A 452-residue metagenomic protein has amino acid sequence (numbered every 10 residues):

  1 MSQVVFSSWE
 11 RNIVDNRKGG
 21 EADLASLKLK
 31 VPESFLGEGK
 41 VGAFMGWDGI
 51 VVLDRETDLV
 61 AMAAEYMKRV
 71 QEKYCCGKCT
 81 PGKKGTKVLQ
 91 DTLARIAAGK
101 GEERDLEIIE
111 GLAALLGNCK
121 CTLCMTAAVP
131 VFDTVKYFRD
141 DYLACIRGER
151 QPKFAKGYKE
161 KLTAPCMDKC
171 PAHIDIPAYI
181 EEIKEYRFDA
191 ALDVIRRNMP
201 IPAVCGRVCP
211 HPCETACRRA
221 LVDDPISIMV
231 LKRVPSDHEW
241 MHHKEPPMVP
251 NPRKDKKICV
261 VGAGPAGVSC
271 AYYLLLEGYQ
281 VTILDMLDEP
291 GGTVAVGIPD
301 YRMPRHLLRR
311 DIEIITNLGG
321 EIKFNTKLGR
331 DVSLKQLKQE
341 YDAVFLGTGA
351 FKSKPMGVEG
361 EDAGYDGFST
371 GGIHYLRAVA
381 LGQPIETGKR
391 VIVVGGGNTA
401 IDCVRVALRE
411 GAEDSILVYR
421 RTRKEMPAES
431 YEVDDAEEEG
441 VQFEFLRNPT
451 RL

Functional and structural regions predicted by a protein language model:
M1-G157: Redox cofactor-anchoring modules in respiratory/redox and cofactor-processing assemblies
Y66-K73, G111-L115, G148-K169, D189-H211 (+5 more regions): Ferredoxin-like iron-sulfur electron-transfer modules
T80-D91, M125-A128, F132, A164-Y186 (+5 more regions): Iron-sulfur cluster-binding cysteine motifs and their immediate structural context in ferredoxin-like electron-transfer
Y179, T215-V261, L276-E277, L308-R309 (+1 more regions): FAD-binding core/adjacent interface of flavoenzyme oxidoreductases
Y186, K254-G291, G297-D300, L307: Conserved mid-sequence domains
V260-L284, F324-S333, K352-P355, I373-S430: Rossmann-like dinucleotide/flavin-binding elements
I283, L287-L318, I322, L376 (+1 more regions): Rossmann-like dinucleotide-binding cores of NAD(P)H-dependent redox enzymes
